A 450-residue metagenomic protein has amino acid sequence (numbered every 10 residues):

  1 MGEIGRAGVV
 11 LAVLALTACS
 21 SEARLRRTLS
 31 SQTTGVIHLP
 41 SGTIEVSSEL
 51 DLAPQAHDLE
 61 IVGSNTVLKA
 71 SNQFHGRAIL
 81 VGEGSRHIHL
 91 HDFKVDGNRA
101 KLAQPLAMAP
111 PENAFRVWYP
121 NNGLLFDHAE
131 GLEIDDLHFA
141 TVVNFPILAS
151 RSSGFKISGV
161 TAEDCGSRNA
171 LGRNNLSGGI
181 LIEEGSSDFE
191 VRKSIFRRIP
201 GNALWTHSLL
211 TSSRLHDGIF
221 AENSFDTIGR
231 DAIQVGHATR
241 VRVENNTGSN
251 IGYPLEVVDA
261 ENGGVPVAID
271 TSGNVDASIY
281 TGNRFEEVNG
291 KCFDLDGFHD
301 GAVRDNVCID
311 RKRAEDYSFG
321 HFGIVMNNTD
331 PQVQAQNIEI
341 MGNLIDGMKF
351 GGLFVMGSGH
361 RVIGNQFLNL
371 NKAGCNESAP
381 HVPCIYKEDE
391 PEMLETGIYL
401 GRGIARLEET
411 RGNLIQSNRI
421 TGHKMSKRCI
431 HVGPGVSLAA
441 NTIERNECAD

Functional and structural regions predicted by a protein language model:
M1-V9: Bacterial N-terminal signal peptides that target proteins for export
T17-A18: C-terminal motif of bacterial Sec signal peptides marking the signal peptidase cleavage site
R24-R27, T33-L59, G63-R77, V95 (+1 more regions): N-terminal extracellular ligand-recognition/capping segment immediately after the signal peptide
L25-R26, V46-D51, N72-V81, A103-L125 (+10 more regions): Extracellular beta-strand/beta-solenoid scaffold signature
A56-H57, R86, A129-L132, R151-K156 (+9 more regions): Short "repeat-start/strand-capping" segments in structured domains, especially the N-termini of parallel beta-helix
H57-V67, L80-A109, L125-T141, K156-E163 (+2 more regions): Parallel beta-helix/beta-solenoid
G412-D450: Leucine-rich solenoid repeat scaffolds
